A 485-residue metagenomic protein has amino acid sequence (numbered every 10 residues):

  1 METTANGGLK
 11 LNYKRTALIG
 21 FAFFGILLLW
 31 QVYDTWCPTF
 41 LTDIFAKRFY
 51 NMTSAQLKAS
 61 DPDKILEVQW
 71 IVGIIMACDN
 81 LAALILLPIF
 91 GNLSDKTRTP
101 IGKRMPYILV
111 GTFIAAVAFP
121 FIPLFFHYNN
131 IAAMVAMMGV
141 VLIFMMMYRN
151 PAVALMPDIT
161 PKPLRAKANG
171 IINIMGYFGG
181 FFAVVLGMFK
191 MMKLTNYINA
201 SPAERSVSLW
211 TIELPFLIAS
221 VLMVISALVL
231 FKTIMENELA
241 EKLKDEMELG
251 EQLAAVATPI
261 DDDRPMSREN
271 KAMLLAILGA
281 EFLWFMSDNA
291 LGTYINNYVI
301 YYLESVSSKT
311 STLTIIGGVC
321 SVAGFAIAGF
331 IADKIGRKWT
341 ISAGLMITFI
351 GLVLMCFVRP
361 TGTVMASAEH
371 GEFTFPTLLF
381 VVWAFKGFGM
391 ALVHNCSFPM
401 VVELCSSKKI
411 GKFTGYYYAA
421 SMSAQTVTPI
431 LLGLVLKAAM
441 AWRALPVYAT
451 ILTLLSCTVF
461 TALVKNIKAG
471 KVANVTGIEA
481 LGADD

Functional and structural regions predicted by a protein language model:
M1-K14, F125-A136, I143, M147-Y148 (+5 more regions): Intracellular loop-helix junctions on the cytosolic face of multi-pass helical membrane proteins
E2-N80, A276-A280, W284-Y302: Helix-loop boundary and gating motifs at the non-cytosolic
L66-W70, K162-I172, S307-S308, S407-Y417: Loop-to-transmembrane helix entry/capping segments in MFS-fold secondary transporters and related SLC/MFSD carriers
I85-P100, G324-R337, L436: Helix-to-loop junctions at the C-terminal end of transmembrane segments in multipass secondary transporters
K96-G111, K334-L345: Cytoplasmic membrane-interface "Motif A"-like loop-to-helix N-cap segments of 12-TM Major Facilitator Superfamily
I108-Y128, M346-E372: C-terminal ends and interior cores of transmembrane alpha-helices in multi-pass membrane transporters/permeases
A118-F125, N129-Y148, S367-L392: Hydrophobic core of transmembrane alpha-helices in multi-pass small-molecule transporters, especially MFS/SLC-type
M147-T160, L392-S406: Intracellular juxtamembrane helix-capping segments at the cytosolic ends of symmetry-related transmembrane helices
